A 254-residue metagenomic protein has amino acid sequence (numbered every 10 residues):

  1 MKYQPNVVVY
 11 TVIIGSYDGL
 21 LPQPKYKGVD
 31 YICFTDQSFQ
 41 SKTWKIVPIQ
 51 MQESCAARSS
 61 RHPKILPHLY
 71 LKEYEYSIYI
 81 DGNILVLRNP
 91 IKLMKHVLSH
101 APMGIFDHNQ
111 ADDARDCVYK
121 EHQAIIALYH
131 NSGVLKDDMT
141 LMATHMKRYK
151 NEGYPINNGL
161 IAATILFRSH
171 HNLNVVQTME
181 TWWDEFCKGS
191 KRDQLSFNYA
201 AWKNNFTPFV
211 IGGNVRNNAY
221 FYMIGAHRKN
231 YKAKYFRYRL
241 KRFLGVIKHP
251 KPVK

Functional and structural regions predicted by a protein language model:
M1, L141-T144, A226-K254: Membrane-proximal basic amphipathic "stem/tether" segments
M1-R61, Y70-E73, K188-K191, K203-F206 (+1 more regions): N-terminal anchoring/stem segment of glycosyltransferases
P5, K27, K64, I80 (+1 more regions): Residues that flank catalytic or metal-binding motifs in active/ligand-binding sites
E53-I78, R88-K92, S196-Y199: A conserved donor-nucleotide-binding helix/loop in the catalytic core of Leloir-type glycosyltransferases
R58-L66, K92, I126-L128, L141-K150: Short acidic (Asp/Glu) patches
D81-L85: The conserved acidic donor/metal-binding loop of glycosyltransferases
L87-I125: Conserved donor-nucleotide/metal-binding helix-loop-beta segment in metal-dependent transferases, i.e., the alpha-helix
Y129-N230: Catalytic core and acceptor-binding pocket of nucleotide-sugar-dependent glycosyltransferases
